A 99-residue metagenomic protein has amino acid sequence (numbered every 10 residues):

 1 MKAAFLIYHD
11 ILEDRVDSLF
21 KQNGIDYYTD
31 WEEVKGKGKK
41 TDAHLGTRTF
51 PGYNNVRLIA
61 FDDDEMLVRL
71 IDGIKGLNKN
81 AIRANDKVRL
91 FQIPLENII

Functional and structural regions predicted by a protein language model:
M1-I99: Positively charged, small/polar-rich N-terminal and surface patches that mediate targeting and assembly and bind
